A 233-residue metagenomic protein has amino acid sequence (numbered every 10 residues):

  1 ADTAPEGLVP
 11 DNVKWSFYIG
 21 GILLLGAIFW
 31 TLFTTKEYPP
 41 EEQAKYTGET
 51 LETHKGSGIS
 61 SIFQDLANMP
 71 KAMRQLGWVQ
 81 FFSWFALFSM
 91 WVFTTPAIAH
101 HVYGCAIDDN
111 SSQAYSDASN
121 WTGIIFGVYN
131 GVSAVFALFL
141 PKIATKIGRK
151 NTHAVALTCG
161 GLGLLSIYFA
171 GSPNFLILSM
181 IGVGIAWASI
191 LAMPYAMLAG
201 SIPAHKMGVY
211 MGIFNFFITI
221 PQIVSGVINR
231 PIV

Functional and structural regions predicted by a protein language model:
A1-S89: Intracellular loop-helix junctions on the cytosolic face of multi-pass helical membrane proteins
D11-N12, G104-G131: Loop-to-transmembrane helix entry
S119, I202-F214: Loop-to-transmembrane helix entry/capping segments in MFS-fold secondary transporters and related SLC/MFSD carriers
N130-L138, I223: Residue-level signature of mid-helix packing/kink "hotspots" within the transmembrane helices of 12-pass Major
V135-R149: Helix-to-loop junctions at the C-terminal end of transmembrane segments in multipass secondary transporters
T158-G171: C-terminal ends and interior cores of transmembrane alpha-helices in multi-pass membrane transporters/permeases
F175-S189: Hydrophobic core of transmembrane alpha-helices in multi-pass small-molecule transporters, especially MFS/SLC-type
S189-P203: Intracellular juxtamembrane helix-capping segments at the cytosolic ends of symmetry-related transmembrane helices
